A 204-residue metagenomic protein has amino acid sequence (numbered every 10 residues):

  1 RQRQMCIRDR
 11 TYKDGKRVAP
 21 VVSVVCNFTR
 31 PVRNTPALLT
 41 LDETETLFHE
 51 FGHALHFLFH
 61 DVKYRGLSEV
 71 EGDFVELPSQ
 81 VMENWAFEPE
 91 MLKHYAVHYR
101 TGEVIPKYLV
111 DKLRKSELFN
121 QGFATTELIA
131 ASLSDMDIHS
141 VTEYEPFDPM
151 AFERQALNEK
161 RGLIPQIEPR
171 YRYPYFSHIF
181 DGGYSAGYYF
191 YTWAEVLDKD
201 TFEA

Functional and structural regions predicted by a protein language model:
Q2-I7: Short, small-residue-biased leader/transition segments that mark boundaries at the very start of proteins
R8-T44, F57-L58: Active-site scaffold of zinc-dependent metalloenzymes
D14-R17, N34, A54-R65, E88-H94 (+4 more regions): Secondary-structure transition/capping motifs at alpha-helix termini and the adjoining loop/turn into the next element
F28-P31, G52-H53, V141, E195-D198: Short, glycine-/Ser/Thr-/acidic-enriched flexible segments
R33-T44, L67-E71, G183, G187: Alpha-helix N-cap/helix-initiation motif
L39-F57, S79, E195: Active-site recognition of the HExxH zinc-binding catalytic motif
H60-M136: Acidic/histidine-rich catalytic neighborhood
V110-E203: Pan-zinc metallopeptidase signature
